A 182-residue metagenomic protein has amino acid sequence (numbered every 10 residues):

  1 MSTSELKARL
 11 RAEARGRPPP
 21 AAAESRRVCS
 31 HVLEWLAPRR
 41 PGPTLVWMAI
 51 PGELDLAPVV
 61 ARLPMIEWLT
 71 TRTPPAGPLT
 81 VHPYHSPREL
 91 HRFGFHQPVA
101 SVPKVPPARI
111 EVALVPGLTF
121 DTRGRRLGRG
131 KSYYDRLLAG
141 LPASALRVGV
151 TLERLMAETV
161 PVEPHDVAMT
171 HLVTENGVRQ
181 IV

Functional and structural regions predicted by a protein language model:
M1-R109: N-terminal active-site beta-alpha-beta segment that forms phosphate/nucleotide-binding and substrate-recognition loops
L79-V182: Conserved phosphate- and dinucleotide-binding cores of soluble alpha/beta proteins, encompassing both enzyme active
